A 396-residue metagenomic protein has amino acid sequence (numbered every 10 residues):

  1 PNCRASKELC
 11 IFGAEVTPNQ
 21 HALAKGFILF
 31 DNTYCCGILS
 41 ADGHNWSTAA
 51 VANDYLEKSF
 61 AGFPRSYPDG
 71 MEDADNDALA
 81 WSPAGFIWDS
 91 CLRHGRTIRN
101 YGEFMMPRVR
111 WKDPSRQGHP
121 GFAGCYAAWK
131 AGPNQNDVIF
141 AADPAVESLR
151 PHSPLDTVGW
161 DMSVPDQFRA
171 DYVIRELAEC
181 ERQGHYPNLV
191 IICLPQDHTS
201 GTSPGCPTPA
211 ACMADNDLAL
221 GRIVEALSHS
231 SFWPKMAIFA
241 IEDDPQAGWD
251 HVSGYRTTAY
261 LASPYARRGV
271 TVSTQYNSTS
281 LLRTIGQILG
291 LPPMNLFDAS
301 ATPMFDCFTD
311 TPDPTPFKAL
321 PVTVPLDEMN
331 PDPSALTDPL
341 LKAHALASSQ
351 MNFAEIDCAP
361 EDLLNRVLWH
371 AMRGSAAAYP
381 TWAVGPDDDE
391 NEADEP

Functional and structural regions predicted by a protein language model:
P1-P396: N-terminal pro-sequences and low-complexity stem/linker regions of secreted or lumenal proteins
